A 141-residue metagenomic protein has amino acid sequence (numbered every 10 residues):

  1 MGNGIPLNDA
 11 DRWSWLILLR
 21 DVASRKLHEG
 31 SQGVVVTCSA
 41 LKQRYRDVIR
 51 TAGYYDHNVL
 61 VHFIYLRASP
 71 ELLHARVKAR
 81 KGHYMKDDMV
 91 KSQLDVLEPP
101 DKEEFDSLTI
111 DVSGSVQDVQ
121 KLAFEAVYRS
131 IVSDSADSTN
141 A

Functional and structural regions predicted by a protein language model:
M1-N3, L72-H74, E103: Short, basic/glycine-rich phosphate-binding loops at helix/coil junctions that contact nucleotide phosphates
M1-T51: ATP-dependent small-molecule kinase phosphotransfer cores that center on conserved nucleotide phosphate-binding segments
R12-I17, R67, D87-L94: Amphipathic alpha-helical transducer elements in NTP-driven molecular machines
R25-G30, A52-N58, S130-D137: Alpha-helix termini
G30-G33, V59-L60, F105-D106: Short coil/turn segments at beta-strand junctions that form active-site/ligand-binding loops
G33-V36, Y45, R50, L73 (+4 more regions): Non-catalytic structural scaffold of enzyme domains
S39-K81: ATP-dependent NMP and nucleoside kinases share a basic, alpha-helical "lid"
A79-E125, S130, D134, N140-A141: Small-molecule kinase domains that catalyze NTP-dependent phosphoryl transfer to phosphate-bearing small molecules
